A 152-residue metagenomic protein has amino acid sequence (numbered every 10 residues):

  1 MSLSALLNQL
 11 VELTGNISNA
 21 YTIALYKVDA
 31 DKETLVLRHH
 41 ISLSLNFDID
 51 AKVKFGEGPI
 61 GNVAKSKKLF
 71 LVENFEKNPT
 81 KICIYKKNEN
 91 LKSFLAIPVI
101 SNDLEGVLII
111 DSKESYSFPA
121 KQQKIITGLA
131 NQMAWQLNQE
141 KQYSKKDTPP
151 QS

Functional and structural regions predicted by a protein language model:
S2-L25, P59, L129: Amphipathic alpha-helical coiled-coil segments that mediate homodimerization and allosteric signal transmission
L3, K141-S152: Signal-transducing coiled-coil/dimerization helices and immediately adjacent hinge/linker segments that couple sensory
A24-D48: GAF sensory/regulatory domain recognition with acknowledged cross-activation on helical regulatory dimers
L45-N46, E73-S93, S112: Signal-transducing coupling segments at domain and membrane junctions
N46-L69: Acidic/proline- and glycine-rich, intrinsically disordered low-complexity segments that serve as regulatory linkers
I60, V99-S112, Q136: Sensory-domain boundary capping and coupling elements
K92-I100: A short, aliphatic-rich beta-strand micro-motif
T127-W135: Allosteric cytosolic regulatory segments
